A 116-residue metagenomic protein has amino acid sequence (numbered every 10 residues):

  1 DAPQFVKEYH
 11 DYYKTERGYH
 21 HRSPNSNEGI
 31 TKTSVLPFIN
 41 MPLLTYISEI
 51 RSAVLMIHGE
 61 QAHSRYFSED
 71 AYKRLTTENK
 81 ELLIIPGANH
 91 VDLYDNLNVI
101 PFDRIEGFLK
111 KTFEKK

Functional and structural regions predicted by a protein language model:
D1-V35, M41-L44: Accessory cap/linker subdomain of secreted extracellular hydrolases
L44, E69-D70: Active-site phosphate/pyrophosphate- and oxyanion-stabilizing loops and adjacent acidic/basic residues in soluble
I50, M56-H58: Short beta-strand/loop motif that positions the catalytic acidic residue of the alpha/beta-hydrolase fold
H58-E69: Conserved alpha/beta-hydrolase "acid-adjacent" motif
A88-F102: Catalytic histidine-centered segment of alpha/beta-hydrolase-like enzymes
R104-K115: C-terminal alpha-helix
